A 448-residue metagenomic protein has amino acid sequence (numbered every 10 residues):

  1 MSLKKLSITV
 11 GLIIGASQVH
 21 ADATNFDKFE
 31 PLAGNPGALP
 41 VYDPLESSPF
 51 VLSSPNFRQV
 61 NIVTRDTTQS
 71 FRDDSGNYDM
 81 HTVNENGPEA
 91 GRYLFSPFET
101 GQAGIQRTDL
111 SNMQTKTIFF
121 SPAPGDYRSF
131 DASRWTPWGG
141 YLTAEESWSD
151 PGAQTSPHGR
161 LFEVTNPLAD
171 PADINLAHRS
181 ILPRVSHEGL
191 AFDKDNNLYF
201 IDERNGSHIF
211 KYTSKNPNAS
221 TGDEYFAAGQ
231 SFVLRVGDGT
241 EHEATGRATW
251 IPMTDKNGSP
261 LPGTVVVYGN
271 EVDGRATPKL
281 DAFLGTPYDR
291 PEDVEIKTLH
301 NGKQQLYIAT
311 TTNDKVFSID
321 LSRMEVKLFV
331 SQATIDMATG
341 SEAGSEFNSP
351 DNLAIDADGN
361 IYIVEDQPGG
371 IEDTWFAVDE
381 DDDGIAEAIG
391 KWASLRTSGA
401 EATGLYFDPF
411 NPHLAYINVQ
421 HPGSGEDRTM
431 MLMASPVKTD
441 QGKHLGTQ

Functional and structural regions predicted by a protein language model:
M1-A21: Gram-negative bacterial Sec-dependent N-terminal signal peptides
A21-Q448: Sequence/structural signature of beta-propeller domains
